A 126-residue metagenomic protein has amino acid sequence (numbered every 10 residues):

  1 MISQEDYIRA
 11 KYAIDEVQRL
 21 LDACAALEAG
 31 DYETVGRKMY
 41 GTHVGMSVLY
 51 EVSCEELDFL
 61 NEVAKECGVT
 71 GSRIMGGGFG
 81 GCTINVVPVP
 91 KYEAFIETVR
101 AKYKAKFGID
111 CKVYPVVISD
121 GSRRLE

Functional and structural regions predicted by a protein language model:
M1-G71, V86-E126: C-terminal nucleotide
G80-V86: Short, small-residue alpha-helix embedded
